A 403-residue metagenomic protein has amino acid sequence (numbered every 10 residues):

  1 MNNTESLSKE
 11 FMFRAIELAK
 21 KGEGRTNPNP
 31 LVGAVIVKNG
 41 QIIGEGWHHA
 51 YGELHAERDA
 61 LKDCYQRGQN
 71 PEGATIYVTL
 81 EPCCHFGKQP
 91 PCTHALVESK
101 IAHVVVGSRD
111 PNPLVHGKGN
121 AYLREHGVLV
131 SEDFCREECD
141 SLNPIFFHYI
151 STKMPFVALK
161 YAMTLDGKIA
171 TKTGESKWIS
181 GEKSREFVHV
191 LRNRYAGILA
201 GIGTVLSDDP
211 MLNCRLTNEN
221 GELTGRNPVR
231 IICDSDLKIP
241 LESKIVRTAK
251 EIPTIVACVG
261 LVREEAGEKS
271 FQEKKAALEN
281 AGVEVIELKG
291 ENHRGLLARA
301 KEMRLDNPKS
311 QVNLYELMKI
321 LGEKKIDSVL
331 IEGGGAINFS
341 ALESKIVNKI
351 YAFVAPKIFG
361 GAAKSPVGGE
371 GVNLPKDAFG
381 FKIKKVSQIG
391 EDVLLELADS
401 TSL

Functional and structural regions predicted by a protein language model:
N2-E5, K9-P30, E45, K88 (+2 more regions): Enzymes that bind and transform nitrogen-containing heteroaromatic metabolites
R25-T26, N120, F134-A162: Proteins enriched for Cys/Gly/acidic motifs involved in redox and nucleic-acid/cofactor modification
G33: Helix-turn-helix
I36, Q41-E138, V229, I255 (+2 more regions): Zn2+-dependent cytidine deaminase-like catalytic core
Q69-E72, S99, T152, N193 (+2 more regions): Structured loop/turn residues at beta-strand edges in well-structured enzyme cores
F86, K100, S141-M154, E279-E287: Short secondary-structure boundary segments
N112, H116, E132-C135, I150-M154 (+1 more regions): Short capping loops/turns at secondary-structure boundaries
